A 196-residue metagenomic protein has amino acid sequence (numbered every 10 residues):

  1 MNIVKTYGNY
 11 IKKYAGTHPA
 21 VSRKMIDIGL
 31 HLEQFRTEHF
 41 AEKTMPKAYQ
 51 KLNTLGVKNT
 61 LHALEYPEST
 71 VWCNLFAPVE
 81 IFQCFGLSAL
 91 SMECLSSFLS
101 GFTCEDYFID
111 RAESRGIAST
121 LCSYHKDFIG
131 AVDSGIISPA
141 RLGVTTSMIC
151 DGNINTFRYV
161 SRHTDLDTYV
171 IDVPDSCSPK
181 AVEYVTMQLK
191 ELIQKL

Functional and structural regions predicted by a protein language model:
M1-L196: An N-terminal assembly and electron-transfer interface module characteristic of large anaerobic redox and radical
